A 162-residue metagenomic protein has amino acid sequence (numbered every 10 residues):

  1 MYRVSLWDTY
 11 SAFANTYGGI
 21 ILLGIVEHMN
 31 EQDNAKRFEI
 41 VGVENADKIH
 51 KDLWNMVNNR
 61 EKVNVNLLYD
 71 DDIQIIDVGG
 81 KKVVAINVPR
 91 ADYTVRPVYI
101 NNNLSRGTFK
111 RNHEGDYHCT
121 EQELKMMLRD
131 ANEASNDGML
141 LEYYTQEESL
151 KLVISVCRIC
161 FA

Functional and structural regions predicted by a protein language model:
M1-A162: Conserved N-terminal catalytic/coupling substructures associated with nucleotide/phosphate chemistry
